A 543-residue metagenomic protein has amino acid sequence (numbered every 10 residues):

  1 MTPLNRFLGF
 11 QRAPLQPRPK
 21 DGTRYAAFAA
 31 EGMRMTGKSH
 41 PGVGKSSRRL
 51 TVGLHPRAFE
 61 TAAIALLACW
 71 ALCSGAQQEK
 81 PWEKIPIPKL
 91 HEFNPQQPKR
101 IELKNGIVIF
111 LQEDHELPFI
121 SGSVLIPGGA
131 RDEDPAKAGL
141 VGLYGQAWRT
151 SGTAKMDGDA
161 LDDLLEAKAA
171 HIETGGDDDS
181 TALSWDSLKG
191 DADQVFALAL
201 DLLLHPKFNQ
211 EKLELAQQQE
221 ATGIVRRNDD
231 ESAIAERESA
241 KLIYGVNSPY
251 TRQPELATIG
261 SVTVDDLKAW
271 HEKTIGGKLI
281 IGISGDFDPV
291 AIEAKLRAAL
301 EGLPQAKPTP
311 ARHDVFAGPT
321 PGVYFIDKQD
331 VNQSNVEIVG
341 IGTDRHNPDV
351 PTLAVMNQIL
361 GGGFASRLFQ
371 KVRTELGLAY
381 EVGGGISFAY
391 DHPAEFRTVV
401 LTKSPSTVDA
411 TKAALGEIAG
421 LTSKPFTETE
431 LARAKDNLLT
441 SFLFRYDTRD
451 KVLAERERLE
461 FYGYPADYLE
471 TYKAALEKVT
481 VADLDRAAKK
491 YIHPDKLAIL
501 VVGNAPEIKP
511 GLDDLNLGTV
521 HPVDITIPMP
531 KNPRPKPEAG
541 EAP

Functional and structural regions predicted by a protein language model:
M1-G75, G276: Intrinsic disorder/low-complexity segments
C73-K89: Short, basic/low-complexity N-terminal boundary segments at the transition from targeting/disordered tails
Q77-P81, E102, A160-P308, T352 (+2 more regions): Charge-rich, well-structured scaffold segments of protease-associated domains
P86-L125: Mature N-terminal segment immediately following signal peptide/propeptide cleavage in secreted/periplasmic
K99-E102, V108-E113, K268-E272, T320-K328 (+1 more regions): Short, surface-exposed beta-strand/loop micro-motifs that present aromatic residues
G106, H115-L165, N332, I338 (+2 more regions): Active/ligand-binding-proximal structured segments within catalytic/core domains that scaffold catalytic residues
D114, S123-L125, P308-A365, T526 (+1 more regions): His/Glu-based metal-binding/catalytic segments typifying zinc-dependent metallopeptidases
L117-F119, A138, D177-S180, I275-G276 (+4 more regions): Short, solvent-exposed loop/turn segments at the edges of secondary structure
